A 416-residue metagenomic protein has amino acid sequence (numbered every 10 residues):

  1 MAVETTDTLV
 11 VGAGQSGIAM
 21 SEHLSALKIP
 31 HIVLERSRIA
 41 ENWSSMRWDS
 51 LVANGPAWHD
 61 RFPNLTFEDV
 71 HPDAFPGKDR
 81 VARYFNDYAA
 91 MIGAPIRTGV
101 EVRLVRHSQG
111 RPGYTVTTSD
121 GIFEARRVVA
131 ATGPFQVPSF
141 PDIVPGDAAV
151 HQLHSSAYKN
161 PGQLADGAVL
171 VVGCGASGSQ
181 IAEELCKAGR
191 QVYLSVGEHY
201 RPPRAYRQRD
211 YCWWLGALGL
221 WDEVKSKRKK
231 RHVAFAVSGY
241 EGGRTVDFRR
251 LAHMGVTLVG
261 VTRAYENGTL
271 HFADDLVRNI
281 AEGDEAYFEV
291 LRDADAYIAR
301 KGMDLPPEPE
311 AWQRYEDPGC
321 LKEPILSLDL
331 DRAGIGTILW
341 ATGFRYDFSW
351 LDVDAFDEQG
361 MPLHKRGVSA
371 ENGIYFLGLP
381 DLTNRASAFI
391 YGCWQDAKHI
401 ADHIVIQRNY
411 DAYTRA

Functional and structural regions predicted by a protein language model:
A2-S45, F75-A416: Flavin (primarily FAD) cofactor-binding/catalytic cores of flavoenzymes
E41-T66, L251: Redox-cofactor-proximal catalytic regions of oxidoreductases
E68-P72: A short acidic, helix-capping loop that chelates divalent metal ions and anchors anionic groups
